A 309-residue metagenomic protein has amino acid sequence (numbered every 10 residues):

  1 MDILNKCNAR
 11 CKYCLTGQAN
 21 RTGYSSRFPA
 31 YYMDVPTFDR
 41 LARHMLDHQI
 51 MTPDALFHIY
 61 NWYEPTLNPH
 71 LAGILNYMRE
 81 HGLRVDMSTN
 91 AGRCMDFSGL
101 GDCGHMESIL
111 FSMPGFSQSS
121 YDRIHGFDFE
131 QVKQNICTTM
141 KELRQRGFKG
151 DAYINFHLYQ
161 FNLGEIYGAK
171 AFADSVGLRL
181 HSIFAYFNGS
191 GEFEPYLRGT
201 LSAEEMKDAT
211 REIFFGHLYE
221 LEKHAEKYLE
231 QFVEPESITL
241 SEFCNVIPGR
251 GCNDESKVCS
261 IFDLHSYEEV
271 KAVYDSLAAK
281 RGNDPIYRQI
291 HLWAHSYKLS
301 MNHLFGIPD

Functional and structural regions predicted by a protein language model:
D2, G17-D39, A72-N76, H81 (+1 more regions): Radical SAM enzyme [4Fe-4S]-AdoMet core and its adjacent flexible, acidic and glycine-rich loops/tails across
K6-A9, T16-N20, V35-G115: Conserved SAM/AdoMet-binding glycine-rich loop
